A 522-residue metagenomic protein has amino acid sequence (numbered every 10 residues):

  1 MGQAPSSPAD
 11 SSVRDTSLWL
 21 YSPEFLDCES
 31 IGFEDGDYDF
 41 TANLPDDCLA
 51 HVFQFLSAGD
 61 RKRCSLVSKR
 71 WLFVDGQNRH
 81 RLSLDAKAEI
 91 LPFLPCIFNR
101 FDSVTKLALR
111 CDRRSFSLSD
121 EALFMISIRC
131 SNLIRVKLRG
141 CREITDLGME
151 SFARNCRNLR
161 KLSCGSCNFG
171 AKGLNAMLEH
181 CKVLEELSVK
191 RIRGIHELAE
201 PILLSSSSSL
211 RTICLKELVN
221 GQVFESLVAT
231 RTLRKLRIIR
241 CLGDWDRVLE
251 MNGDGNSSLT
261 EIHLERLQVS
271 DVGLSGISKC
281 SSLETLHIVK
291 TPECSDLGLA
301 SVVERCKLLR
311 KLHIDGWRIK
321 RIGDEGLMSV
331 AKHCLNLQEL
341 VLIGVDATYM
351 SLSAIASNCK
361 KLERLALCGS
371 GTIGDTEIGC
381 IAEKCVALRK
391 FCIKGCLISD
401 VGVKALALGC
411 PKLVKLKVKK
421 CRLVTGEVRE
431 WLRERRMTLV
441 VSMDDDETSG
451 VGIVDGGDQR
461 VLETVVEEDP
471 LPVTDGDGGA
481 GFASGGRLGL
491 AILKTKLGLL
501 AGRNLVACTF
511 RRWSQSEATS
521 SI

Functional and structural regions predicted by a protein language model:
M1-A153, N158-T212, K216, G221-V228 (+1 more regions): N-terminal adaptor-interaction module of cullin-RING ubiquitin ligase components
G2-D35, E200-C214, Q222-C280, T285-V289 (+1 more regions): C-terminal capping region of solenoid repeat domains
